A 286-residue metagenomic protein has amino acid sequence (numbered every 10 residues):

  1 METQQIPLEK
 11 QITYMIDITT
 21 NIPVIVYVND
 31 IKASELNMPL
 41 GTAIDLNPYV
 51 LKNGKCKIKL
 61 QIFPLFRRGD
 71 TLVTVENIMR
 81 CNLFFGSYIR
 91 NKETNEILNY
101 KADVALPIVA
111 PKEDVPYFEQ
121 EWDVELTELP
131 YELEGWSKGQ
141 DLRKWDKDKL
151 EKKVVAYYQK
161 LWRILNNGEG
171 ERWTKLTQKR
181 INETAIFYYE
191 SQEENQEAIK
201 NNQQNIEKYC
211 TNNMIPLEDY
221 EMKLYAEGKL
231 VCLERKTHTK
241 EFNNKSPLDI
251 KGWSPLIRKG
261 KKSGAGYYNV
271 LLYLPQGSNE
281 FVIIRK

Functional and structural regions predicted by a protein language model:
M1-V24, Q61-G170, L176-K286: Beta-strand-rich recognition domains
I12-Y14, A43-L46: Short secondary-structure capping/turn segments at boundaries of alpha-helices and beta-strands
P23-P39: Short strand-turn-strand beta-turns centered on an Asx-Gly dipeptide
S34, T42-I44, R67: A short local loop/turn or secondary-structure capping micro-motif enriched for an aromatic residue
S34-L36, K59, N91: Residues in flexible loops and secondary-structure boundaries
M38-T42, P107: A short, sequence-level motif marking secondary-structure junctions
G41, N47-G54: A glycine-anchored, Pro-Gly-centered beta-turn/N-cap motif
L51-F63: Short, well-structured beta-strand segments within conserved domains
